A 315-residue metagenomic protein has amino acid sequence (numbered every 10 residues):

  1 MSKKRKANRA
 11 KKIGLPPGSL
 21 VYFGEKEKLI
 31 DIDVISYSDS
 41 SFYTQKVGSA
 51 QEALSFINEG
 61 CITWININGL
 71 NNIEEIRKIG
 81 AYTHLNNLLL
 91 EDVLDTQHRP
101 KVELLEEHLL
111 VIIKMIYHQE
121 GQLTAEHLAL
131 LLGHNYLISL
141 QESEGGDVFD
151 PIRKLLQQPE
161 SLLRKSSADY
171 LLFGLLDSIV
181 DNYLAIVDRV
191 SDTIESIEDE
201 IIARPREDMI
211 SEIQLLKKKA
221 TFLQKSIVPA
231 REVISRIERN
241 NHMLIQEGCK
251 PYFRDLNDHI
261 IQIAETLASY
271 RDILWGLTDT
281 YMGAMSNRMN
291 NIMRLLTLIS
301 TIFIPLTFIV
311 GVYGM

Functional and structural regions predicted by a protein language model:
M1-Q246, Y252-D255, H259-T266: Peripheral, non-transmembrane regulatory/ligand-interaction domains of membrane transport proteins
D258-M315: Hydrophobic alpha-helical transmembrane segments and their immediately adjacent juxtamembrane loops
